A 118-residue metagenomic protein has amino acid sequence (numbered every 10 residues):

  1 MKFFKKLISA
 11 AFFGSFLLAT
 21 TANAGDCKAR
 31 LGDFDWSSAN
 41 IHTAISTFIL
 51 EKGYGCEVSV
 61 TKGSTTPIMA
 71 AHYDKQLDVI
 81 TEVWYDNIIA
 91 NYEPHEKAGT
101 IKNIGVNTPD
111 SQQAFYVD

Functional and structural regions predicted by a protein language model:
M1-A10: Bacterial N-terminal signal peptides that target proteins for export
A10-F12, A22: Cleavable N-terminal signal peptides
L18-A24: Sec/Tat signal peptide C-region and signal peptidase I cleavage site
G25-R30, S37-D118: Short, glycine-/small- and polar/acidic-enriched structural segments that line small-molecule recognition paths
